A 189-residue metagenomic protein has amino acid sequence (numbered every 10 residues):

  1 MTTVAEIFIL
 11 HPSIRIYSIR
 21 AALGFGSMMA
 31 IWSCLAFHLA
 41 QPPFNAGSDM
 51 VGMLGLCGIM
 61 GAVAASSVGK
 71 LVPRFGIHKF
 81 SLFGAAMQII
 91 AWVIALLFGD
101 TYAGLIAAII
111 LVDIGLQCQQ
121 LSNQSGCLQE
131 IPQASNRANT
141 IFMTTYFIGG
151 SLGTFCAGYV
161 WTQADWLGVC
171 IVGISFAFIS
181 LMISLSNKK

Functional and structural regions predicted by a protein language model:
M1-R20: Juxtamembrane intracellular "pre-TM" segments in multi-pass secondary transporters
A22, L56-M60, I110, T140-I148 (+1 more regions): Transmembrane alpha-helical cores of Major Facilitator Superfamily
L23-W32, A40, L116: Conserved extracellular-gate-facing transmembrane-helix segments in secondary transporters
P42-M60, R137-I141: Loop-to-transmembrane helix entry
V63-I77, W161: Helix-to-loop junctions at the C-terminal end of transmembrane segments in multipass secondary transporters
H78-N123: C-terminal transmembrane helical hairpin of 12-TM major facilitator-type secondary transporters
Q129-W166, V172-G173: A late C-terminal transmembrane helix in Major Facilitator Superfamily
V172-K189: Multi-pass alpha-helical transporter architecture, strongest for 12-TM Major Facilitator/SLC carriers used
